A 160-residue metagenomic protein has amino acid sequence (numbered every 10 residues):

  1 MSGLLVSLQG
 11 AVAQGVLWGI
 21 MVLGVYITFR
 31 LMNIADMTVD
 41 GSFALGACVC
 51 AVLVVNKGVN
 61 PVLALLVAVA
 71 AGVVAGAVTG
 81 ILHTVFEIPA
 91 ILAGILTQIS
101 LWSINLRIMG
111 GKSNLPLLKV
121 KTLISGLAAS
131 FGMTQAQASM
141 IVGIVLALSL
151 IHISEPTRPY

Functional and structural regions predicted by a protein language model:
M1-M21, V49, N56-L63: Membrane-interfacial amphipathic/re-entrant helices at transmembrane-helix boundaries
V6-Q14, S130-L150: Loop-to-helix entry region at the N-terminal start of transmembrane alpha-helices in multi-pass membrane transporters
R30-L45, L82-L96: Short, non-helical or kinked segments that cap or interrupt transmembrane helices
A47-A51, W102, G143-I151: Hydrophobic core segments of alpha-helical transmembrane domains in multi-pass membrane transport and ion-translocation
V52, I81-V85, R107-I108: Membrane-interface helix caps of multi-pass small-molecule transporters
G58-I99, L148: Alpha-helical transmembrane segments within multi-pass membrane transporters and channels
L101-S130: Extracellular/periplasmic helix-loop junction at the C-terminal end of a transmembrane helix in multi-pass membrane
I151-Y160: Single conserved hydrophobic/aromatic residue that forms the stacking wall/gate of nucleotide- or nucleobase-binding
